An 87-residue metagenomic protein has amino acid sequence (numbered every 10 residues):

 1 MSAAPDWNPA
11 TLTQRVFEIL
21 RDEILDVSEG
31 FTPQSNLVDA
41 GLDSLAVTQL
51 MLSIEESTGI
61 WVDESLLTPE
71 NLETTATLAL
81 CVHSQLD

Functional and structural regions predicted by a protein language model:
M1-S2, L67: STAS-like cytosolic regulatory interaction modules
S2-E29, L80-D87: Thiotemplate assembly-line natural product biosynthesis machinery
D22-A40, G59-L66: Phosphopantetheine carrier-protein modules
S44: Catalytic nucleophile serine of serine hydrolases, specifically the conserved "nucleophile elbow" pentapeptide
T48-N71: Phosphopantetheinylated carrier protein domains
L67, L72-Q85: C-terminal structural segments of small proteins and small subunits
